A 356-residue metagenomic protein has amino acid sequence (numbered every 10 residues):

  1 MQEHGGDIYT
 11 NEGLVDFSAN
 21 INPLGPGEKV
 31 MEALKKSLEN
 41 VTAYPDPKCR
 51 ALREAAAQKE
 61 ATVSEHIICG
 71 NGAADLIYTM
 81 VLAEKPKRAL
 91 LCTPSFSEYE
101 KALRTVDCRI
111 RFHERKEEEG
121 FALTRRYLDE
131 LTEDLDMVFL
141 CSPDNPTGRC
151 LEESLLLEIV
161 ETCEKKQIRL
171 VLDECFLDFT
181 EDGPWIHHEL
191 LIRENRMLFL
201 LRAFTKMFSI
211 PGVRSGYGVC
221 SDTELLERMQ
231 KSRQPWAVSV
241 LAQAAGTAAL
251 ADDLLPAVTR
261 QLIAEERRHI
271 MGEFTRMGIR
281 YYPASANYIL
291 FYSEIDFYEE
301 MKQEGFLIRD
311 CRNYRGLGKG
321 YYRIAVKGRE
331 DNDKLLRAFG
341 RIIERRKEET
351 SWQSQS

Functional and structural regions predicted by a protein language model:
M1-A43, A55, Q355: N-terminal "arm"/small-domain region of PLP-dependent enzymes with the aminotransferase-like
G25-G27, K48, M197-Y282: PLP-dependent aminotransferase class I/II
P45, A57-T79, C92: Short loop-beta-helix segment that forms the pyridoxal 5′-phosphate
L82-L140: PLP-dependent aminotransferase-like
K87, C108, K165-R169, R196: A short helix->loop->beta-strand "cap" motif at the edges of active sites that frequently abuts
E117-T180, R346: Active-site phosphate-binding strand-loop segment of PLP-dependent enzymes
S154, Q303, N313-S356: PLP-dependent enzyme catalytic core of the Aspartate aminotransferase-like
A264, G272-G305: Conserved PLP-binding catalytic core of the aspartate aminotransferase-like
